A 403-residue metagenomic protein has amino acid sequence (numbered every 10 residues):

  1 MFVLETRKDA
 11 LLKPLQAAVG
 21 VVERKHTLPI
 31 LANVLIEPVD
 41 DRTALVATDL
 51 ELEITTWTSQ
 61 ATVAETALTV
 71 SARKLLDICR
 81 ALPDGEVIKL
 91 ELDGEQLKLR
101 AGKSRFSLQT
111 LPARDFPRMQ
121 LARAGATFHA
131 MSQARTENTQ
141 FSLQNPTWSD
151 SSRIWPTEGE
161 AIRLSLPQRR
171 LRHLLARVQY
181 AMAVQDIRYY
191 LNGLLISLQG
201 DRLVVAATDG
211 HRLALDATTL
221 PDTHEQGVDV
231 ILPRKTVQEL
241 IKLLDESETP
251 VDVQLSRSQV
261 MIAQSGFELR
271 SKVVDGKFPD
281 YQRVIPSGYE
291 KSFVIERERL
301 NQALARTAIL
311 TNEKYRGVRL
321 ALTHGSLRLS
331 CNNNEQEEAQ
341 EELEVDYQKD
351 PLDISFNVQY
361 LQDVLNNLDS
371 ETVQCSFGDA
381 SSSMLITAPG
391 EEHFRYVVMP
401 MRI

Functional and structural regions predicted by a protein language model:
M1-I403: Structural preference for solvent-exposed beta-strand-turn elements and adjacent flexible terminal/loop segments within
